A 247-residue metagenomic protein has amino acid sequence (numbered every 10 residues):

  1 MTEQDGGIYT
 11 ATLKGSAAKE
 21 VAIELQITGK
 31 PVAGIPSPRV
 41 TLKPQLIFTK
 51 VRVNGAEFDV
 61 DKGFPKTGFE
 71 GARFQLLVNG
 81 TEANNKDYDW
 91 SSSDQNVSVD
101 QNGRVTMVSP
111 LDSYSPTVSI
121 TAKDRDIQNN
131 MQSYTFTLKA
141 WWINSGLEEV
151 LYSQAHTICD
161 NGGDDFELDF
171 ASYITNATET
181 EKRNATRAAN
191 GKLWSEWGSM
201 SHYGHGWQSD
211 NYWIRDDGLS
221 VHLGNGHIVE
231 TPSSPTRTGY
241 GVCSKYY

Functional and structural regions predicted by a protein language model:
M1, Q75-N96, W213: Change to "...patches in solvent-exposed regions of secreted, membrane-anchored, or virion-exposed structural
E3-L13, Q95-D112, I228: Strand-loop-strand motifs at the edges of beta-sheets in extracellular beta-sandwich domains
K19-I27, Y114-I120: Exposed beta-strand face motif in extracellular beta-rich ectodomains
G29-T41, R125-Y134: Short, exposed coil/turn segments at beta-strand boundaries within extracellular/luminal domains
V40-L46, F136-A140: Interdomain boundary/hinge segments at the C-termini of tandem beta-sandwich modules
R52-E70, L77-N85, S98-E167: Extracellular adhesion/carbohydrate-recognition regions
S119-Q128, Y134-A140, W213, V229-Y247: Short, structured beta-strand segments at or near domain termini in extracellular proteins/domains
S172-P232, V242-Y246: An exposed tryptophan-centered "aromatic clamp" motif
